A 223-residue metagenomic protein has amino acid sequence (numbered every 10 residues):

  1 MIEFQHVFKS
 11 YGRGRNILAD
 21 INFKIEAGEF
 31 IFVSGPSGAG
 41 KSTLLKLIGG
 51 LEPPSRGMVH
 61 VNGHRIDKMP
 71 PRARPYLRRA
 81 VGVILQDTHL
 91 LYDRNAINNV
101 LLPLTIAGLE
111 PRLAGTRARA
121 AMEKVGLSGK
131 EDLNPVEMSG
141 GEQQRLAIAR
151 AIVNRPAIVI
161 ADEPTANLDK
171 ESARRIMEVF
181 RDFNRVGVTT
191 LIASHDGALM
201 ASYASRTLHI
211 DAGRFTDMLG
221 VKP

Functional and structural regions predicted by a protein language model:
G49: Helix-to-loop junction immediately C-terminal to a conserved catalytic motif
G57-R65: Conserved ABC transporter NBD signature motif
I66-G82, P111, R185: ABC ATPase NBD coupling module
L133-V136, N154, V186: Conserved signature/switch motifs of ABC ATPase nucleotide-binding domains
N134-M138, E142-Q144: Conserved ABC ATPase signature
V159-D162: Catalytic Walker B motif of ABC-type/P-loop ATPase nucleotide-binding domains
K170-S172: Helix N-cap at the start of a conserved alpha-helix in ABC-type nucleotide-binding domains
